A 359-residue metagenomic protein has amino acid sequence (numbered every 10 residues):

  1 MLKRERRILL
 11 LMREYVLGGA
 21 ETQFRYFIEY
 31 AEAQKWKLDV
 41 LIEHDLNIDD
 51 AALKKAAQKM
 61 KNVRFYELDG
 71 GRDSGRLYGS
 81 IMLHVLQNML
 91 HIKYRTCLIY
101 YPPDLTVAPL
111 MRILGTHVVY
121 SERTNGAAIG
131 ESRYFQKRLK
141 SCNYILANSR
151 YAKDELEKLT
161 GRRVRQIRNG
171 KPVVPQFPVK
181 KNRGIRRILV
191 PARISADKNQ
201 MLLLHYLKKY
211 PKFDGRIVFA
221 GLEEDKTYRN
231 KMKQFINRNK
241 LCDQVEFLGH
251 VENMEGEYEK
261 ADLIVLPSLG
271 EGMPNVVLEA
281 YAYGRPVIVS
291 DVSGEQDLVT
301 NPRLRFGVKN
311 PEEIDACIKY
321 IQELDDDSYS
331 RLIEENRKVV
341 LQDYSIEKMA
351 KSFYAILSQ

Functional and structural regions predicted by a protein language model:
L10-G18, T22-S74, E157, D225-Y228: N-terminal strand-loop element at the rim of the active site of nucleotide-sugar-dependent glycosyltransferases
G19, D326-S358: A charged, aromatic-enriched C-terminal amphipathic alpha-helix characteristic of glycosyltransferases across folds
E21-E29, V190, S195-K209, T227-N230 (+1 more regions): A conserved mid-protein helix/loop that constitutes part of the nucleotide-sugar donor-binding site
L98-L105, E122: Short His-centered aromatic/hydrophobic patch
D154-K158, R168-R186, A196: Acidic anion/phosphate-binding donor-loop and adjacent secondary structure in glycosyltransferase catalytic cores
H250, L269: Aromatic "clamp/platform" in nucleotide-sugar-dependent glycosyltransferases that forms part of the donor/acceptor
P286-V289: Short hydrophobic beta-strand element within catalytic cores of glycosyltransferases and related nucleotide-activated
N301-E312, Y320-D326: Conserved acidic donor-binding segment of nucleotide-sugar-dependent glycosyltransferases
